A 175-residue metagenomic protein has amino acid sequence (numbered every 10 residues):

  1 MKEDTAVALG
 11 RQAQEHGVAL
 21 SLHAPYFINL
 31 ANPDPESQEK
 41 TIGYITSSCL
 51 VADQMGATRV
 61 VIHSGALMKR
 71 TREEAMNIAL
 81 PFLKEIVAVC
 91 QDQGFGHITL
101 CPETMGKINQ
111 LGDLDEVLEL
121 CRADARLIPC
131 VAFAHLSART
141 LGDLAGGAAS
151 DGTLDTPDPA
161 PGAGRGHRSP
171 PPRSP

Functional and structural regions predicted by a protein language model:
M1, H23-I28: Domain-start "cap" segments at the beginnings of catalytic or binding domains
M1-V7: Glycine-rich, proline-tolerant flexible connector loops at the mouths of alpha/beta enzymes
A8-L9, T41: A structural signal for short hydrophobic/aromatic patches embedded in well-ordered alpha helices
G10, Q14, H23: Mobile, glycine- and charge-enriched loop segments and immediately flanking short secondary-structure elements within
Q14, L30-V131, A138: Active-site acidic/histidine proton-transfer and metal-coordination neighborhood in alpha/beta enzyme cores
L20-A24, V60-I62, L100-P102, P129-A132 (+2 more regions): Hydrophobic faces of well-ordered beta-strands that scaffold small-molecule active sites in alpha/beta enzyme cores
L118, A123-V131, S137-P175: Histidine-acidic metal/acid-base catalytic patches
